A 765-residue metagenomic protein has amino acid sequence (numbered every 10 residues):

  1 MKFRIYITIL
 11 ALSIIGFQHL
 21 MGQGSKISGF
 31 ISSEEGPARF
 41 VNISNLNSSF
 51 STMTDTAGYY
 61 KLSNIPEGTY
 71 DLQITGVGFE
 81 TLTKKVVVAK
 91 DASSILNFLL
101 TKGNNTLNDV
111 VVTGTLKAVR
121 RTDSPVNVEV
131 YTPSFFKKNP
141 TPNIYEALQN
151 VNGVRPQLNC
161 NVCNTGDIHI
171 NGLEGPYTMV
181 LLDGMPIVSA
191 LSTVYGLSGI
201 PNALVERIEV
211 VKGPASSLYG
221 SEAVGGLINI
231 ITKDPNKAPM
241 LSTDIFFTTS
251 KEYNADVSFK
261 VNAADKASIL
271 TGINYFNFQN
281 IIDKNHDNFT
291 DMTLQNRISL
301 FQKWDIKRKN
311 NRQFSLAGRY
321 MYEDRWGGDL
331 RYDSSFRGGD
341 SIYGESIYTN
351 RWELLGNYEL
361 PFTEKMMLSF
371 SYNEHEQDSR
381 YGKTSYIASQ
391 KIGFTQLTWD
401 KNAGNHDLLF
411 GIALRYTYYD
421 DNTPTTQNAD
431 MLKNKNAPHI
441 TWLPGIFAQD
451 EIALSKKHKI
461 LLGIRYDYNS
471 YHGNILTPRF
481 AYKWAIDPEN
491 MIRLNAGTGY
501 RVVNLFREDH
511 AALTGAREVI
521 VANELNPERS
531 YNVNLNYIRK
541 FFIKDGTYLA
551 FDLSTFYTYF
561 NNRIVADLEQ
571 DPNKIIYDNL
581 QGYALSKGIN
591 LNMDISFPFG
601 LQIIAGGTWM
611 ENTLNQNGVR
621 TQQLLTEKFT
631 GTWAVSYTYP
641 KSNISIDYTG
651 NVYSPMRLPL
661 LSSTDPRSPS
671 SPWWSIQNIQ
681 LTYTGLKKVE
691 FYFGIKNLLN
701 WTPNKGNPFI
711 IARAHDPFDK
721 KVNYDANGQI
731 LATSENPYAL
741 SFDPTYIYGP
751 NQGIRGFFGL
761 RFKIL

Functional and structural regions predicted by a protein language model:
F30-L46, T75-F79, A89, S93-K137 (+1 more regions): Short, acidic, small-residue-rich periplasmic hinge/interaction motif at the N-terminus of Gram-negative outer-membrane
S63-N64, H169, M185-K212, L300 (+1 more regions): Short acidic/polar hinge/loop motifs at secondary-structure boundaries that mediate gating or recognition
I95-F98, I144-A147, G166-H169, L181 (+4 more regions): N-terminal periplasmic accessory domains that precede and gate Gram-negative outer-membrane beta-barrel machines
Y145-P186, E206: Extracytoplasmic beta-strand/coil segments of soluble accessory domains associated with Gram-negative outer-membrane
F278-S299, D305-M366, Y372-K391: Flexible loop and strand-edge segments within Gram-negative outer membrane beta-barrel domains
M367-S379, A485, R493, N526-N579 (+1 more regions): Membrane-embedded beta-barrel scaffold of Gram-negative outer-membrane proteins
A453-K457, F551-Y559, N579-L660: Gram-negative outer-membrane beta-barrel transporters
V652-P659, Y683-L765: C-terminal beta-signal and adjacent terminal beta-strands/loops of Gram-negative outer-membrane beta-barrel proteins
